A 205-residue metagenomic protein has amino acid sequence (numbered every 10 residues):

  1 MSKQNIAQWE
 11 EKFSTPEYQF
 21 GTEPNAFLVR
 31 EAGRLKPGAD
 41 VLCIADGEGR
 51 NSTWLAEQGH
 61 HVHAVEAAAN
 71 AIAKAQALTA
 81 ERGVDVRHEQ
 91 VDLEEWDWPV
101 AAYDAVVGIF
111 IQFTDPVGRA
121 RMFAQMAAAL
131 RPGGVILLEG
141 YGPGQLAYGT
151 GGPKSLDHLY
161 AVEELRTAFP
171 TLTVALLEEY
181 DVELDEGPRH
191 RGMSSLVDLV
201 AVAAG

Functional and structural regions predicted by a protein language model:
M1-K36: Conserved class I S-adenosyl-L-methionine
H61-E66: Conserved SAM-binding motif I beta-strand of class I
A68-N70: Conserved SAM/SAH-binding beta-strand->alpha-helix loop
R82-E94: Conserved SAM-binding strand-loop segment of SAM-dependent methyltransferases
E94-A105: A short acidic, Gly/Pro-enriched loop at the edge of an enzyme's catalytic core that lines a small-molecule cofactor
F113-M126: A short, conserved alpha-helix within the catalytic core of class I
G133-Y141: Conserved beta-strand signature within the Rossmann-like core of class I S-adenosyl-L-methionine
D157-E178: Short alpha-helix
